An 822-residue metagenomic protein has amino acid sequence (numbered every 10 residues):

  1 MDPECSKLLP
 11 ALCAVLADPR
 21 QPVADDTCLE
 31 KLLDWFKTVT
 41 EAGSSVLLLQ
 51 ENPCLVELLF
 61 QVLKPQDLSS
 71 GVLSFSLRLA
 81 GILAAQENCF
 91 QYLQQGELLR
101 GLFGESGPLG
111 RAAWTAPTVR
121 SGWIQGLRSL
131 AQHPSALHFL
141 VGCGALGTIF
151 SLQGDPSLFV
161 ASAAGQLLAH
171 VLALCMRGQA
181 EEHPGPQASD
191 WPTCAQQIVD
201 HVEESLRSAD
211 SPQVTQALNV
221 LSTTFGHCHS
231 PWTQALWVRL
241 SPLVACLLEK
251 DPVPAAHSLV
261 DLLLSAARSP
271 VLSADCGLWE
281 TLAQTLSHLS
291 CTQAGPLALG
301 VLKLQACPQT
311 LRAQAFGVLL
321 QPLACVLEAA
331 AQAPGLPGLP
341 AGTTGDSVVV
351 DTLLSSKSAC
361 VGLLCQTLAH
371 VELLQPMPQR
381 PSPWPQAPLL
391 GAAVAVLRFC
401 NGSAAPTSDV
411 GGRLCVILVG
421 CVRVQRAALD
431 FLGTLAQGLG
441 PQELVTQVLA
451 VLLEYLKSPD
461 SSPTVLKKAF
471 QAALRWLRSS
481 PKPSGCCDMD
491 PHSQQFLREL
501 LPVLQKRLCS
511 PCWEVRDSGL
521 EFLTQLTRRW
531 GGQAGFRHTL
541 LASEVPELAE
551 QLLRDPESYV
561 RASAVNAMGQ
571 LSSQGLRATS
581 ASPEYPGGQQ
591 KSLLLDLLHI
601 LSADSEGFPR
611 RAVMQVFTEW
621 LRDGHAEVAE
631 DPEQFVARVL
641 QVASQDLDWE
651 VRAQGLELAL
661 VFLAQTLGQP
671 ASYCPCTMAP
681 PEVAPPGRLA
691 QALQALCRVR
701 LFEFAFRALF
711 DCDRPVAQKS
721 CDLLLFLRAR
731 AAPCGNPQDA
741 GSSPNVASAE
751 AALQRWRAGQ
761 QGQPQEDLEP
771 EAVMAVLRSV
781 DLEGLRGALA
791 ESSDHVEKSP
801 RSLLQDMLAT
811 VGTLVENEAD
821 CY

Functional and structural regions predicted by a protein language model:
M1-S121, S129-L146, G154-Q166, H170-Q197 (+19 more regions): Elongated alpha-helical scaffolds that mediate protein-protein interactions in large eukaryotic proteins, primarily
C5, D25, A42, S241 (+11 more regions): Alpha-solenoid helical-repeat scaffold
L8, C28, L32, E51 (+41 more regions): Alpha-helical interaction elements in eukaryotic regulators
C13, A17, K37, F60 (+10 more regions): Amphipathic alpha-helical repeat scaffolds
L16-P19, L63, G110, Q153 (+15 more regions): A conserved position within tetratricopeptide repeats
K31-D34, F75-I82, G122-S129, G147 (+15 more regions): Residue-level signature of alpha-solenoid helical repeat scaffolds
Y92, G107-R111, F139, Q505 (+5 more regions): Tandem repeat protein-protein interaction scaffolds, dominated by ankyrin-repeat arrays but also generalizing to other
L302, G342, V349-Q375, I417-L439 (+7 more regions): Long, acidic/serine-threonine-rich intrinsically disordered regions with weak helical/coil propensity that act as
